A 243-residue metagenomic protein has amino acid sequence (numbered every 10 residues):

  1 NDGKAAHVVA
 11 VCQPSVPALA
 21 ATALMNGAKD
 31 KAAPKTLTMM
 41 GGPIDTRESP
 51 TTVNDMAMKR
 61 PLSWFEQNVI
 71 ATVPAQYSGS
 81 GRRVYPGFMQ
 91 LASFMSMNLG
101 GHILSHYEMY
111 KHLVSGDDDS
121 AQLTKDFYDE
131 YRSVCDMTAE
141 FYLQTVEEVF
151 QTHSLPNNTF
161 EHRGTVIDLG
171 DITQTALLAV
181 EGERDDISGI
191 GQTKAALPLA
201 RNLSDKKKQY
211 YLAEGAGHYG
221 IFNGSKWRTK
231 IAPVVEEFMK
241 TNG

Functional and structural regions predicted by a protein language model:
G3, P17-E140: Alpha/beta-hydrolase-fold enzymes
V8-A10, M40, V180: Short beta-strand immediately N-terminal to the catalytic nucleophile in serine-hydrolase-like folds
A10-A18: Gly/Ala-rich beta-loop-alpha elbow adjacent to hydrolase catalytic centers
F150-L169: Active-site nucleophile elbow and catalytic-triad environment of alpha/beta-hydrolase enzymes
I172-T173, L178-E181, D185: Short beta-strand/loop motif that positions the catalytic acidic residue of the alpha/beta-hydrolase fold
D186-Q192: Conserved alpha/beta-hydrolase "acid-adjacent" motif
L197-H218: Catalytic histidine neighborhood in serine/cysteine hydrolases with alpha/beta-hydrolase-type architecture
A213-K230: Catalytic histidine-centered segment of alpha/beta-hydrolase-like enzymes
